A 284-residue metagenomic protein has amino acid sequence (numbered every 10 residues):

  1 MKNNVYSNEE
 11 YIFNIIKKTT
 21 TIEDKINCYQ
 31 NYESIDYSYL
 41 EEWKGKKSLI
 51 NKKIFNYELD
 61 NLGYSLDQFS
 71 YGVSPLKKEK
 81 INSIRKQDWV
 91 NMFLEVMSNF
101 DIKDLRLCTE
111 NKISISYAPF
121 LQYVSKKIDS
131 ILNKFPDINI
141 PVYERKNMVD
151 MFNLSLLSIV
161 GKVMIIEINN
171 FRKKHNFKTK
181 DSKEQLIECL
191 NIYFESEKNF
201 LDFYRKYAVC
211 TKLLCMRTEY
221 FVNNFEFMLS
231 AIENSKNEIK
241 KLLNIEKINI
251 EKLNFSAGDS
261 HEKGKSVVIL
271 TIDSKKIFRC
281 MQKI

Functional and structural regions predicted by a protein language model:
M1-E188: Noncatalytic N-terminal accessory/assembly modules of large enzymes
F120-I284: Conserved ATP-binding subdomain of kinase catalytic cores across diverse folds
